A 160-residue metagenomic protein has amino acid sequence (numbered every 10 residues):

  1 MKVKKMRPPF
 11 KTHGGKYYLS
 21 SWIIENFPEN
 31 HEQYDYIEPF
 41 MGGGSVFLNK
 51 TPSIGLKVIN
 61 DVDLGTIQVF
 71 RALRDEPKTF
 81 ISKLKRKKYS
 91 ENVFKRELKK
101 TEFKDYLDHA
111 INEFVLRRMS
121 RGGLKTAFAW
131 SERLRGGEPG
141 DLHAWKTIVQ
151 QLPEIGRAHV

Functional and structural regions predicted by a protein language model:
K2-H31, R74-H159: SAM-dependent nucleic-acid methyltransferase catalytic core
E32-E91: Conserved S-adenosyl-L-methionine
